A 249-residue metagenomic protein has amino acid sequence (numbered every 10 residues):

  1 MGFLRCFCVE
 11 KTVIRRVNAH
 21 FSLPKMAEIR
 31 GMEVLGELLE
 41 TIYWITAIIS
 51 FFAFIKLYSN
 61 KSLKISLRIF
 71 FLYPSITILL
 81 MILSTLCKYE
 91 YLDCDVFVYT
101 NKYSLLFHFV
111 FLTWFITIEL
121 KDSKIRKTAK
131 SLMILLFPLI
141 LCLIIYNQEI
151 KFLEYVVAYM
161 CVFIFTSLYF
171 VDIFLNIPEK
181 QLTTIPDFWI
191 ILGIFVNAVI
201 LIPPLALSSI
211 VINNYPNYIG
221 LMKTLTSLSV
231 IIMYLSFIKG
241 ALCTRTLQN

Functional and structural regions predicted by a protein language model:
C6-C8: Cysteine-centered motifs
V17-L38: Short, strongly hydrophobic alpha-helical membrane anchors
M32-N249: Terminal, non-globular segments
